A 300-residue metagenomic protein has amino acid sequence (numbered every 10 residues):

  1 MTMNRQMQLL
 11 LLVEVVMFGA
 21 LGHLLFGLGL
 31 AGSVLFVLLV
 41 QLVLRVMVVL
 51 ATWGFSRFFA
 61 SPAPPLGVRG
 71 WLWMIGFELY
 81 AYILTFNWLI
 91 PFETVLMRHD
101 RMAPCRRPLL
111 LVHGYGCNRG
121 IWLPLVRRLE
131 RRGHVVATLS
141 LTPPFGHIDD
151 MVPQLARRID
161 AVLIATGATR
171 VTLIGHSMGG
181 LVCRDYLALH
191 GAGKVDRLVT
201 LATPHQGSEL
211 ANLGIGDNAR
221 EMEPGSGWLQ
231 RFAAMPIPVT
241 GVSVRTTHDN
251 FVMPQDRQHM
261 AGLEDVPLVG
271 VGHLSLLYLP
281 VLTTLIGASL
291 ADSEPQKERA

Functional and structural regions predicted by a protein language model:
M1-L109, A300: Flexible, membrane-associating and regulatory peripheral segments of lipid-active enzymes
C105-R107, M235-G241, M260-E264: Short, proline-enriched alpha-helix->beta-strand connector loops that line the catalytic pocket of alpha/beta-hydrolase
L110-G120, P124, R128-P238, S243-V244 (+1 more regions): Serine-dependent carboxylesterase/thioesterase catalytic core of lipase-like alpha/beta-hydrolase/SGNH enzymes
H134-L139, A261-L274, I286: Catalytic histidine neighborhood in serine/cysteine hydrolases with alpha/beta-hydrolase-type architecture
I148, G272-P280: Catalytic histidine-centered segment of alpha/beta-hydrolase-like enzymes
T247-E264: Conserved loop-alpha-helix segment in the C-terminal half of the alpha/beta-hydrolase fold that carries the catalytic
L277-D292: Post-His helix in hydrolase/transferase enzymes
A291-A300: Generic C-terminal helix-cap and adjacent flexible tail
